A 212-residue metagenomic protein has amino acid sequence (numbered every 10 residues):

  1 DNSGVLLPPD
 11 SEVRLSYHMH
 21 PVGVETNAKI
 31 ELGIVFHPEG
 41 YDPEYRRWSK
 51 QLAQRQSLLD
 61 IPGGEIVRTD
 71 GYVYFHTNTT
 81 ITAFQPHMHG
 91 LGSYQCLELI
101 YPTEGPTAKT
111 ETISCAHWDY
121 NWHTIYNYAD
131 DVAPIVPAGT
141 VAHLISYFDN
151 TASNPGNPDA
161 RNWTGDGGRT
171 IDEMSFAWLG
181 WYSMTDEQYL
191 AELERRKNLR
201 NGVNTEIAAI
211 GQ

Functional and structural regions predicted by a protein language model:
D1-G211: Beta-strand-centric surfaces of beta-sandwich/beta-rich domains
